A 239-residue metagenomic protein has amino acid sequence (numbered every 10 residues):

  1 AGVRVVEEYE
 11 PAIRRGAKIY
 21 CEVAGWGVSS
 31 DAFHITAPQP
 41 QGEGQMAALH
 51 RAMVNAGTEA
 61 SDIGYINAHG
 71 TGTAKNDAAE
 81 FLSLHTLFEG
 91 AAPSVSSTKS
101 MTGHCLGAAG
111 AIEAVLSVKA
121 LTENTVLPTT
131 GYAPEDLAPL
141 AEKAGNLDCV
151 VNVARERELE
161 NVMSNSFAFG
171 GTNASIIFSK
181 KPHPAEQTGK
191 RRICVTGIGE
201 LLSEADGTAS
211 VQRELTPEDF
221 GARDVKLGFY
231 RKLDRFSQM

Functional and structural regions predicted by a protein language model:
G2-R4, A17-M239: Conserved "HGTGT" condensation-loop signature of ketosynthase/thiolase-family condensing enzymes that catalyze
E10-R15: Short helix-loop capping/hinge motifs at secondary-structure junctions, enriched in acidic/polar residues
